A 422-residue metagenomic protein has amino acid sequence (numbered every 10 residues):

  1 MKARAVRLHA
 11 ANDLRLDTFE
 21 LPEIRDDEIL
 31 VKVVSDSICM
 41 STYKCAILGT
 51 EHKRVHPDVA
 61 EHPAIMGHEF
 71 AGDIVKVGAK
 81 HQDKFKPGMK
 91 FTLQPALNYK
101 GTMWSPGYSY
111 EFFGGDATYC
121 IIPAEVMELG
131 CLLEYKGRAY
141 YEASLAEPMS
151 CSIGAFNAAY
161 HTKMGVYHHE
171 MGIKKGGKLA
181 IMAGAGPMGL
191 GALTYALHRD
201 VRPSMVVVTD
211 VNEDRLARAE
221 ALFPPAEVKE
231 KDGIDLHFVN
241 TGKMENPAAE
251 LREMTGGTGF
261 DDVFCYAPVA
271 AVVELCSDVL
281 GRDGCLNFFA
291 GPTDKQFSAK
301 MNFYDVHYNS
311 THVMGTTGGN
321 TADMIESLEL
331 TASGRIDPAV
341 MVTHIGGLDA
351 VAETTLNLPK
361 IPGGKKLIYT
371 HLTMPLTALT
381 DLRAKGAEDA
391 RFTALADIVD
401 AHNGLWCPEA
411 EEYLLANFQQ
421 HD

Functional and structural regions predicted by a protein language model:
P22-S37, E51-L97, F113-G114: Glycine-rich beta-strand-centered segment in the early N-terminal region that forms part of a ligand/cofactor-binding
P95-K178: NAD(P)H dinucleotide-binding glycine-rich loop of Rossmann-like/cofactor-binding domains, especially the beta1-alpha1
P148, A183-G186: Glycine-rich Rossmann-fold phosphate-binding loop(s) that bind the pyrophosphate of adenine dinucleotide cofactors
G177, M182, L193, L197-V272: Adenosine-nucleotide cofactor-binding segment
P187-M188, R215: Hydrophobic/small residue at the entry helix of a nucleotide-binding pocket
S204, G284-C285: Glycine-centered, small-residue-biased loops immediately flanking beta-strands in adenine/cofactor-binding cores
E245-E250, A271-D278, T321-D422: C-terminal hydrophobic helical "lid"/dimerization subdomain of Rossmann-like NAD(P)H-dependent oxidoreductases
A271-E274, D278, A290-S310: Rossmann-fold NAD(P)-binding glycine/threonine-rich loop
